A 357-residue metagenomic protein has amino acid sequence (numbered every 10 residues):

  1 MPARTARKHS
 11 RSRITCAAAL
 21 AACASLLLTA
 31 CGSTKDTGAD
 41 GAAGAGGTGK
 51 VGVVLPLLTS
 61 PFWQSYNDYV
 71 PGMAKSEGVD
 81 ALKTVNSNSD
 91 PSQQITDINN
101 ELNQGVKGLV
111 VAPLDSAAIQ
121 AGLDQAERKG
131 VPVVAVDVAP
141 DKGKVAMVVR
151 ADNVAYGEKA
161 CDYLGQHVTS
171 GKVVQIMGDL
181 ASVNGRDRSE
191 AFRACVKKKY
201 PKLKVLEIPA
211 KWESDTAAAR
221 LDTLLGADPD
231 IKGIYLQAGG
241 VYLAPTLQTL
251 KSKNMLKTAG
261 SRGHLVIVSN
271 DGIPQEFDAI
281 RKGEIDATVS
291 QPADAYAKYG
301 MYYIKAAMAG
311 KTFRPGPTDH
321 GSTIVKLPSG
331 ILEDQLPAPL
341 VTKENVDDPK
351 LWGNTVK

Functional and structural regions predicted by a protein language model:
S25-A30: C-terminal motif of bacterial Sec signal peptides marking the signal peptidase cleavage site
G32, G47, N184, C195 (+3 more regions): Hinge/cleft segment of the Venus flytrap/periplasmic-binding protein
G49-Y69, M73-E77, L82-N100, V106 (+3 more regions): Extracytoplasmic "Venus flytrap"
V53-V54, V106-P113, P132-V136, V174-Q175 (+4 more regions): Periplasmic-binding protein-like
F62-E77, Y156-A160, V183-L203, R220 (+1 more regions): Short, solvent-exposed amphipathic alpha-helices that sit in or adjacent to ligand/effector-binding or catalytic
Q94, V149-V173, R186-D187, T216-A218 (+2 more regions): Hydrophobic alpha-helical segments within soluble ligand-binding/sensing domains
V111-E127, F192, K211-A279: Hydrophobic alpha-helical
A117-A155, Y163, T169-K172, P274-A279 (+1 more regions): Flexible loop/hinge segments that line or gate small-molecule binding clefts
